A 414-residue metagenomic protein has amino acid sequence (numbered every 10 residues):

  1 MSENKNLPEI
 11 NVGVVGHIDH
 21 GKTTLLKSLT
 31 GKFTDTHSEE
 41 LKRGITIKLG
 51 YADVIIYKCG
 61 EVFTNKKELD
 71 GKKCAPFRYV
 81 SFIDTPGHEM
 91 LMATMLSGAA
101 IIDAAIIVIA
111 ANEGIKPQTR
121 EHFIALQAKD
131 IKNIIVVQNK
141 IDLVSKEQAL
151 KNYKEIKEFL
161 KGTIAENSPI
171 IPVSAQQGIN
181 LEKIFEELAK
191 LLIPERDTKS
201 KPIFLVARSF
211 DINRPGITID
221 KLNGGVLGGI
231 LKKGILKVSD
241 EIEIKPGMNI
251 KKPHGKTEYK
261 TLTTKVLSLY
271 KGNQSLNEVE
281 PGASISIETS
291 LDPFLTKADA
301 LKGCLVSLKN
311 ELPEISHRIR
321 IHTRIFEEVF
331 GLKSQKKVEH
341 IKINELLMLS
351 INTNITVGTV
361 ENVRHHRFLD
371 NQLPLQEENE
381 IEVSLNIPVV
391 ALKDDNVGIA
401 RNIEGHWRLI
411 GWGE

Functional and structural regions predicted by a protein language model:
S2-M90: P-loop NTPase switch module centered on the Walker A-proximal segment
S2-N6, V15-H17, E39, R43-I45 (+15 more regions): Replace "in large, NTP-powered and nucleic-acid-processing enzymes" with "in large, NTP-powered factors and other
N11-V14, V144-K146, D292-E414: C-terminal effector modules of nucleic-acid-centric enzymes and ribosome-associated factors
D19, L25, G44, D84 (+9 more regions): Residue-level signature of catalytic and energy-coupling elements of molecular machines, predominantly ATP/GTP-dependent
R78-S81, T85-L91, A99-H122, Q127-K151: Conserved Switch II/interswitch segment of TRAFAC-class P-loop GTPases
A110-A111, I134-L150, I170-I179, G303 (+2 more regions): G-domain G4 guanine-recognition motif of GTPases
E158-L301, L305-L312, H317-V329: Conserved catalytic-core segments of large NTP-driven translation/proteostasis enzymes
